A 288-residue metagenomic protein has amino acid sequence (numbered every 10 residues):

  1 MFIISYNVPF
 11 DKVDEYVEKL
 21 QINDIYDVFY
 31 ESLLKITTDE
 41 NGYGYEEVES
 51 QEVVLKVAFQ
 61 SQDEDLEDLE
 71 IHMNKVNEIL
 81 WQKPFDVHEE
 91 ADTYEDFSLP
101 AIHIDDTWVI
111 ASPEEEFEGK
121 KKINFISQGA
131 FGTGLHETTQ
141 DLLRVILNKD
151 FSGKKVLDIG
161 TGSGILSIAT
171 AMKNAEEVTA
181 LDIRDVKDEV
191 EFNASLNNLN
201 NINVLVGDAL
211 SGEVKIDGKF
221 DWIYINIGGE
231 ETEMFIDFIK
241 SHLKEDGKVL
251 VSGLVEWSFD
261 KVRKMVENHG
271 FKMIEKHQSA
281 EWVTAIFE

Functional and structural regions predicted by a protein language model:
F2-E116: N-terminal auxiliary segments of SAM/dcSAM-dependent transferases
Q21, L143, I168-A171, I236 (+1 more regions): A structural alpha-helix within SAM-dependent methyltransferase catalytic domains
D27, W81, V109, E177 (+2 more regions): Conserved beta-strand segments of alpha/beta enzyme cores
N77, Q82, I104-D105, F117-E118 (+4 more regions): Short, well-ordered coil/turn elements that cap or connect secondary structure elements
E90-F151: SAM-dependent Rossmann-like transferase core, predominantly class I methyltransferases with a strong bias toward
G129, T133-A209: Conserved SAM/SAH cofactor-binding pocket of Class I
R144, I183-E288: S-adenosylmethionine
